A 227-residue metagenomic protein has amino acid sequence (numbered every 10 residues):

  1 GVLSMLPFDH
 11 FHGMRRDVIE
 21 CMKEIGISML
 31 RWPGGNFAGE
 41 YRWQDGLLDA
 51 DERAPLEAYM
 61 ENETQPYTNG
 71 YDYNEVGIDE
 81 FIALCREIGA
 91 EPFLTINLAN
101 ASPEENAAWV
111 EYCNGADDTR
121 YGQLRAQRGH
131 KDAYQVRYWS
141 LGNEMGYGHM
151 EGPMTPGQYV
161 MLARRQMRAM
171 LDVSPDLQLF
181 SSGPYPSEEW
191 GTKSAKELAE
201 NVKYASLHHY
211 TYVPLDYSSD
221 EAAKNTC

Functional and structural regions predicted by a protein language model:
G1-D45, R53-A54, R137: An acidic-aromatic substrate-binding cleft motif
G13-D17, Y73-F81, A116-Y134, R165 (+1 more regions): Alpha-helical scaffolding within the catalytic cores of extracellular/periplasmic polymer-degrading hydrolases
G26, C85, W109, W139 (+1 more regions): Conserved, mostly hydrophobic/aromatic
I27-P55, D79, N97-C113: Aromatic-lined carbohydrate-binding surfaces of glycoside hydrolases
G35-F37, N97-A99, L141-E144, S182-S187 (+1 more regions): Active-site beta-loop-alpha junctions enriched in small/polar residues
N36-I78, T119-H149: Aromatic- and acidic-residue-enriched carbohydrate-binding clefts of CAZyme catalytic domains
G77-P92, A169-D176: A structural motif corresponding to the C-terminal end of an alpha-helix and its immediate exit/capping segment
C113, R125, T155-C227: Noncatalytic carbohydrate-binding groove/subsite architecture in carbohydrate-active enzymes
